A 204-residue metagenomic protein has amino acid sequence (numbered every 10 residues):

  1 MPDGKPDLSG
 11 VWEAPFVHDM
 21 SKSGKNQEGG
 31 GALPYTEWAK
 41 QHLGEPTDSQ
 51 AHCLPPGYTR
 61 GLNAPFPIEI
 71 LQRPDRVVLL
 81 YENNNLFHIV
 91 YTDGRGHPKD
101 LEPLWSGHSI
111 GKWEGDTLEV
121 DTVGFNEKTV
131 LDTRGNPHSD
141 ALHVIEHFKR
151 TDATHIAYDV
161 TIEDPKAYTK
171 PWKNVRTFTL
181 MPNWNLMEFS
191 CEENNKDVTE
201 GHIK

Functional and structural regions predicted by a protein language model:
M1-K204: PEST-like low-complexity, intrinsically disordered acidic/proline/serine-rich tracts that flank trafficking/processing
